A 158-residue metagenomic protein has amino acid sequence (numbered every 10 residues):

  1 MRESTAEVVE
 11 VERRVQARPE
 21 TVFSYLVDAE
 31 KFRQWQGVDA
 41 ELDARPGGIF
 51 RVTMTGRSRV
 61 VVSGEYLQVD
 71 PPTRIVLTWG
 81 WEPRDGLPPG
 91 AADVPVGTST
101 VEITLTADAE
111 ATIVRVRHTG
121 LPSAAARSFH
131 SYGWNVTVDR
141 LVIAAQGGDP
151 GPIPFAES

Functional and structural regions predicted by a protein language model:
M1-D39: Hydrophobic ligand-binding cavity/cleft-lining segments
A6, F50-V52, V61-S63, Q68 (+4 more regions): Charge-dense, helix-prone N-terminal extensions
E10-V11, E30-E65, R74, I153-S158: Short beta-edge strand/loop motif at the mouth of beta-sheet-based domains
T21, D28-Q34, P71-P72, F129-I143: K/E-rich alpha-helical interaction surfaces of small helical-bundle regulatory domains
V22, F32, F50, Y66 (+4 more regions): Hydrophobic pocket/interface hotspot
R33, A40-A44, R59-A109, T119: Hydrophobic-ligand binding "helix-grip"
T55, R117-L121: Short strand-loop junctions, especially beta-strand C-caps/beta-turns that link beta-sheets to coils or alpha-helices
G120-S158: A conserved amphipathic terminal alpha-helix motif
